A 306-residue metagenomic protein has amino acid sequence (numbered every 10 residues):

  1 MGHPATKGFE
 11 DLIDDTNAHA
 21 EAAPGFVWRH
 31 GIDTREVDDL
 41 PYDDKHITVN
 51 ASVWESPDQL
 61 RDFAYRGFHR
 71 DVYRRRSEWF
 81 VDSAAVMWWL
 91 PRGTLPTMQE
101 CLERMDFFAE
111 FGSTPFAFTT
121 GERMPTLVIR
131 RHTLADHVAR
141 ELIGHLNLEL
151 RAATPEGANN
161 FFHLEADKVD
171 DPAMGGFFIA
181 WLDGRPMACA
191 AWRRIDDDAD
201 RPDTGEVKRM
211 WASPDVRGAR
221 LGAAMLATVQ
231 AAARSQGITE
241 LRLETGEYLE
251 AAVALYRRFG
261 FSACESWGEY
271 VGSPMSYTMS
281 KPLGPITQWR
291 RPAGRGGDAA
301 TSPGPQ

Functional and structural regions predicted by a protein language model:
M1-K45, Q59, V86-T126, Q306: Short S/T/G/P-rich N-terminal loop/turn motif that feeds into the first structured element of a domain
W28, V53-W54, W79-F80: Tryptophan-centric aromatic hotspots in well-structured domains and transmembrane helices
P57-A85: An amphipathic, aromatic/His-enriched active-site/gating alpha helix that lines ligand/cofactor pockets
P57-D58, S213-D215, A219, E247: Active-site acidic-Proline motif in GNAT/NAT acetyltransferases
L127-K208, S213-D215, L226-T228, A232 (+4 more regions): Acetyl-CoA-dependent GNAT
A135-H137, Q236-R242, G246-G260, E265-Q306: C-terminal "cap" of GNAT-fold acetyltransferases
